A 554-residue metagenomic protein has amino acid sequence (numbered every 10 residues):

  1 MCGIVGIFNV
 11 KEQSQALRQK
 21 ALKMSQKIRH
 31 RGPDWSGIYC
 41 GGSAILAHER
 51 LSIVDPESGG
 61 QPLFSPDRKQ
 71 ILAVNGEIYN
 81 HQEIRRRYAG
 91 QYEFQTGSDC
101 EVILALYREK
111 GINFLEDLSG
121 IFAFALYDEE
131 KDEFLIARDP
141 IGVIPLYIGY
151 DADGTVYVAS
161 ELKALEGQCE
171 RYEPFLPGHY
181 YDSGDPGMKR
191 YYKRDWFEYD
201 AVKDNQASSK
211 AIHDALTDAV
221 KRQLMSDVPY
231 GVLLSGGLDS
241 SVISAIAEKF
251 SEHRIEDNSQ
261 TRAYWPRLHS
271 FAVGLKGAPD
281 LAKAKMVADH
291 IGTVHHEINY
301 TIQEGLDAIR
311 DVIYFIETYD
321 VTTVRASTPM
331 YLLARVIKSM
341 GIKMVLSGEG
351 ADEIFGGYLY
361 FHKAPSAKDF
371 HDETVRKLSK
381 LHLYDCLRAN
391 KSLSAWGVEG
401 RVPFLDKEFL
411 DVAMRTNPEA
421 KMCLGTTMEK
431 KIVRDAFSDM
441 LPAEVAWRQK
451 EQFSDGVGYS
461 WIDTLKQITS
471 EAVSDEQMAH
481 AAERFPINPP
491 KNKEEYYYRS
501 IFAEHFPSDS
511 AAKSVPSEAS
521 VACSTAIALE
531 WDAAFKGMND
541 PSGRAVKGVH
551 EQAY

Functional and structural regions predicted by a protein language model:
M1, S339-L346, E353, P365 (+1 more regions): Adenosyl-5′-phosphate
M1-T318: Cysteine-centered catalytic environments shared across enzyme families
N9-E12, T217, S327, H382-L387: Short, motif-level signal for alpha-helix interfacial/capping segments enriched in acidic residues and aromatics/proline
L17, T96-D99, L118, N205-H213 (+10 more regions): Hydrophobic (often cysteine-bearing) scaffold residues that line and stabilize catalytic clefts of nucleotide/cofactor
L51, G350-E353: Short glycine-rich anion-binding loops that position phosphate/pyrophosphate groups of nucleotides and phosphorylated
E83, G356-Y358: Short, solvent-exposed loop/turn and secondary-structure capping segments
G236-G237, S347-G350: Glycine-rich beta-strand-to-loop/alpha-helix junction loops that act as flexible
V273-A334, Y360-D369, K391-S392, R415-C423 (+1 more regions): ATP-dependent adenylate-handling ligase core
